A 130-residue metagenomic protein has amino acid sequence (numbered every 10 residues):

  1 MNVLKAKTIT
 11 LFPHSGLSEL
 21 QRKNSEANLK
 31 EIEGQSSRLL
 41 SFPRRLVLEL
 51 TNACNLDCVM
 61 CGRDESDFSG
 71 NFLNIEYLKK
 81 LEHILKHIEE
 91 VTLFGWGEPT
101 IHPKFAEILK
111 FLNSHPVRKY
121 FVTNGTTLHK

Functional and structural regions predicted by a protein language model:
L4-K130: Conserved alpha-helical substructure of the radical SAM core
